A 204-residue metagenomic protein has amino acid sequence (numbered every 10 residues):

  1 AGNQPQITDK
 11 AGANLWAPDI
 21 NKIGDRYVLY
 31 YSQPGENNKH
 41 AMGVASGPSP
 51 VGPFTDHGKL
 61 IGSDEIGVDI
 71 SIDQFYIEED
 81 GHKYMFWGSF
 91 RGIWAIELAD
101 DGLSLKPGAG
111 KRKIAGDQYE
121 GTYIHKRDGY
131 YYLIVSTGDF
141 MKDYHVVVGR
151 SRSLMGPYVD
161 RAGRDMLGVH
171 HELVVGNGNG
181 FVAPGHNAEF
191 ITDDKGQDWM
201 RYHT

Functional and structural regions predicted by a protein language model:
A1-T204: Carbohydrate-active catalytic/glycan-binding domains of CAZyme proteins, especially the secreted or lumenal ectodomains
